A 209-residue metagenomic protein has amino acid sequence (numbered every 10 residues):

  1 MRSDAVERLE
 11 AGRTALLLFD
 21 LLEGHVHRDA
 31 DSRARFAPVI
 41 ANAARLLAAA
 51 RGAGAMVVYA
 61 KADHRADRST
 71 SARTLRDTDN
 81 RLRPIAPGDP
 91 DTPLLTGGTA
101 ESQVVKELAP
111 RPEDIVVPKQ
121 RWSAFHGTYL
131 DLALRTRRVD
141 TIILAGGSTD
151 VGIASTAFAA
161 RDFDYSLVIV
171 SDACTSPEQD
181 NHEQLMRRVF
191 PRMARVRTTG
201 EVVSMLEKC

Functional and structural regions predicted by a protein language model:
M1-R111, I115, M193, M205-C209: Active-site acidic carboxylates
G52-A55, R138, D164: Glycine-centered short loops/turns at secondary-structure junctions
V57, L167-I169, V196: Hydrophobic beta-strand scaffold residues
L94-I143: Internal catalytic-core helix/loop-beta-alpha segment that presents or stabilizes conserved functional determinants
I142-G147, S166-Q179: A short glycine-rich beta-strand->turn/loop micro-motif centered on a GG-aromatic cluster
T149-T156: Short glycine/serine/threonine-rich phosphate/pyrophosphate-binding segments that cradle anionic phosphate groups
P177-F190: Active-site-proximal loop->helix
F190-V202: N-terminal glycine-rich dinucleotide-binding loop that anchors FAD/FMN and/or NAD(P) in oxidoreductases
